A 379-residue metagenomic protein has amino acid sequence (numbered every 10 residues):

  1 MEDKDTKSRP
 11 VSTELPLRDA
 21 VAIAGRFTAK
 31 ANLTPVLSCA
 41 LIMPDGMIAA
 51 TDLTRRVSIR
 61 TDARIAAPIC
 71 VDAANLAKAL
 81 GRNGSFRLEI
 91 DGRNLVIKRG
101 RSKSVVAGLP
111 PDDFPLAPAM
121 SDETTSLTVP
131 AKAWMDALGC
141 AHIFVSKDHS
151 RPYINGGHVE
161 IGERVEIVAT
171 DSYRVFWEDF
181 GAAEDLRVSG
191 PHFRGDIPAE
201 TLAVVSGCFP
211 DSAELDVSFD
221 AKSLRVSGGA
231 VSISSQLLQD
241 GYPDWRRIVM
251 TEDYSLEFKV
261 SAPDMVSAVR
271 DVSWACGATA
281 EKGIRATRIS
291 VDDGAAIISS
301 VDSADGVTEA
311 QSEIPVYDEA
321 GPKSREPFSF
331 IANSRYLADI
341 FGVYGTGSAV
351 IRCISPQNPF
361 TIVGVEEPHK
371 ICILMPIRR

Functional and structural regions predicted by a protein language model:
M1-R379: Structural preference for solvent-exposed beta-strand-turn elements and adjacent flexible terminal/loop segments within
